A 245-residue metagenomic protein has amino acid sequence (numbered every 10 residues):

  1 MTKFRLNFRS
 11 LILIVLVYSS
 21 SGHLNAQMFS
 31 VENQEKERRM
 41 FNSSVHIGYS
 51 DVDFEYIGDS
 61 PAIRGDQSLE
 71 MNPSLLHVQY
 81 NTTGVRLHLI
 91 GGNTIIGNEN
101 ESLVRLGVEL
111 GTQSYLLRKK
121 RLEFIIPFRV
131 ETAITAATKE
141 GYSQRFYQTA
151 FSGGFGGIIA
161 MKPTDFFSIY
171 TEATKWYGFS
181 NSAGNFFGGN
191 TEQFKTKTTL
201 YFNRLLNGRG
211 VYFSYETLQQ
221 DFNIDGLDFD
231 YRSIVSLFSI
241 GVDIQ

Functional and structural regions predicted by a protein language model:
A26-E99, D243-Q245: Short glycine/proline- and aromatic-enriched beta-strand/turn motifs that initiate or cap beta-hairpins
M28-F41, V78-V85, N98-N100, Y115-F124 (+2 more regions): Short loop/turn motifs that connect adjacent beta-strands in outer-membrane beta-barrel proteins
R39-F41, G65-S74, N81-T83, N100-V108 (+4 more regions): Residues that define the transmembrane beta-barrel architecture of outer-membrane proteins
F41-I47, N81-L89, L122-V130, G153 (+4 more regions): Transmembrane beta-strands of outer-membrane beta-barrel proteins
I47-E55, T82-G84, L89-G97, T112-S114 (+6 more regions): Transmembrane beta-strands of outer-membrane beta-barrel pores
I57-D66, N93-N100, K139-F146, S180-G189 (+1 more regions): Extracellular loop and loop/strand-boundary signature of outer-membrane beta-barrel proteins
R121-I125, E131-A183, L200-R204: Detector for outer-membrane/organellar transmembrane beta-barrel domains, recognizing the amphipathic beta-strand
G184-Q245: Predominantly the C-terminal beta-signal and adjacent terminal strand-loop region of outer-membrane beta-barrel
